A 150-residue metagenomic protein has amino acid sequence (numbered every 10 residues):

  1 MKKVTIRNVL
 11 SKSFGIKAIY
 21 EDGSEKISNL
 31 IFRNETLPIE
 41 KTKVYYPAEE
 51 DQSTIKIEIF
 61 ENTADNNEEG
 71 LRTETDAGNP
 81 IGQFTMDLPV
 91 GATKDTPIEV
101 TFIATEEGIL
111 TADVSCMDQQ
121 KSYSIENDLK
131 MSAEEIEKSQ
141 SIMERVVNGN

Functional and structural regions predicted by a protein language model:
M1-N150: Acidic low-complexity intrinsically disordered segments
